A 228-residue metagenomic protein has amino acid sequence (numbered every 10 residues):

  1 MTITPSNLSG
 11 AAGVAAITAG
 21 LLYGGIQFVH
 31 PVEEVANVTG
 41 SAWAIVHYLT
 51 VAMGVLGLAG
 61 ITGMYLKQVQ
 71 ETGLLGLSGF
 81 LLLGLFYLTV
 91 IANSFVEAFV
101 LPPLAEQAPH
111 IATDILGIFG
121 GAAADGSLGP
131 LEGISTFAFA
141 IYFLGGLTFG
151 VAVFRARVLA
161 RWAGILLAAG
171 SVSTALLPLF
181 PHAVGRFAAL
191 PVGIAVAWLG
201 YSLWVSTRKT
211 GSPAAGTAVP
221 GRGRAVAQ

Functional and structural regions predicted by a protein language model:
M1-Q228: Hydrophobic, aromatic-enriched alpha-helical segments typical of multi-pass transmembrane helices
